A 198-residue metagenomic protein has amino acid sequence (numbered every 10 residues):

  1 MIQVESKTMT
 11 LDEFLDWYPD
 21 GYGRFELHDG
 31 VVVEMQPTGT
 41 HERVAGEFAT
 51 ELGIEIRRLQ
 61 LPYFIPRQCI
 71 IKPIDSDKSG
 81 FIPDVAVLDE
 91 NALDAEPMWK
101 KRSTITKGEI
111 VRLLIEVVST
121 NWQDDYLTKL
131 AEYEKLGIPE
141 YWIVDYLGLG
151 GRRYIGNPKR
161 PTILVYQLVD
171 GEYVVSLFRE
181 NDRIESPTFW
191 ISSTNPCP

Functional and structural regions predicted by a protein language model:
M1-P198: Gly/Pro/Ser/Thr-rich low-complexity, intrinsically disordered segments predominantly at protein N-termini
